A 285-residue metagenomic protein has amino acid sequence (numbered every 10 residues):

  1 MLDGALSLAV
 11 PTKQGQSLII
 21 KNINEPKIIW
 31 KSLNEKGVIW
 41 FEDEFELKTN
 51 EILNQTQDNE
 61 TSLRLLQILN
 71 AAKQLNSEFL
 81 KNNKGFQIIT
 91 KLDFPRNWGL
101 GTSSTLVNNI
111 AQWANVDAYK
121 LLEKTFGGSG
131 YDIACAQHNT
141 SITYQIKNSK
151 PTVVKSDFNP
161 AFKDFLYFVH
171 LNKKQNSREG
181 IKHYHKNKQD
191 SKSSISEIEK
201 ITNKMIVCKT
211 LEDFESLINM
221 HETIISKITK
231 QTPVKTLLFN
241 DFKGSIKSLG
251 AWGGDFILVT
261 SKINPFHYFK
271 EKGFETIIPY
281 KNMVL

Functional and structural regions predicted by a protein language model:
M1-L2, A9-T12, S17-K84, I89-K91 (+3 more regions): C-terminal nucleotide
N97-Y119: DPxDG-like acidic metal-binding loop motif
